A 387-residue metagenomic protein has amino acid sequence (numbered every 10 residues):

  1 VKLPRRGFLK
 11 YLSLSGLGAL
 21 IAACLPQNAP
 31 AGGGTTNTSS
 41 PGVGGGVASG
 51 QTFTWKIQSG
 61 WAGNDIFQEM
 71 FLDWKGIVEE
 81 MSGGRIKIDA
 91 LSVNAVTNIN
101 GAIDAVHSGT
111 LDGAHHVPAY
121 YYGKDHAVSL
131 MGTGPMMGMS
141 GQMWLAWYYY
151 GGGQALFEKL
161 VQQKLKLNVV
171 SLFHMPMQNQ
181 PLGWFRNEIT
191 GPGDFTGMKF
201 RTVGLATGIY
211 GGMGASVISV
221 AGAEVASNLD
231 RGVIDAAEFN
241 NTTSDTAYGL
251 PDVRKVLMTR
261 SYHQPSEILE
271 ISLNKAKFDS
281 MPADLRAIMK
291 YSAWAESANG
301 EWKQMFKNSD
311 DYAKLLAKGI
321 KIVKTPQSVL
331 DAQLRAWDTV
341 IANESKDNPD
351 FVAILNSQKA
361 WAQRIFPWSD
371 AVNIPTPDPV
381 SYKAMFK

Functional and structural regions predicted by a protein language model:
K2-G7, L12-W144, Q163, L167-K387: N-terminal secretory/targeting leader peptides
G141-F157: A gly/proline- and charged-residue-enriched helix-loop-helix capping module
L160: Mid-sequence acidic-hydrophobic segments that form the walls of catalytic/ligand-binding cavities or oligomerization
